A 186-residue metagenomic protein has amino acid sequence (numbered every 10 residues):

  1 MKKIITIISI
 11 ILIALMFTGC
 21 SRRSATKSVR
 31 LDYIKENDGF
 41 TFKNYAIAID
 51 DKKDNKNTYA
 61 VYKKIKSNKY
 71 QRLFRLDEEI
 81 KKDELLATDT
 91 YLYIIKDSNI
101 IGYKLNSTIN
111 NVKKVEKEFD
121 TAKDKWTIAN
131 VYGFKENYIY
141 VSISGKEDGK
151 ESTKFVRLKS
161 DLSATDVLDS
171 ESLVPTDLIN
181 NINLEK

Functional and structural regions predicted by a protein language model:
M1-I4: Positively charged n-region of N-terminal signal peptides that target proteins for export
M16-G19: C-terminal motif of bacterial Sec signal peptides marking the signal peptidase cleavage site
S21-R23: Bacterial signal peptide processing site
A25-G39, E78-D89, A122-E136, D169-E185: Repeated scaffold domains used in trafficking and secretory/extracellular systems, primarily beta-propellers
N37-D54, E84-I101, Y132-G145, N180-K186: Short beta-strand elements that form the blades of beta-propeller/WD-repeat-like and other beta-sheet-rich scaffold
K53-Y62, D97-K104, E147-L158: Structural motif
I65-N68, L105-T108, K159-S163: Short loop/turn segments that connect beta-strands within beta-propeller blades
Q71-E78, N110-K123, T165-V174: Beta-propeller fold detector
